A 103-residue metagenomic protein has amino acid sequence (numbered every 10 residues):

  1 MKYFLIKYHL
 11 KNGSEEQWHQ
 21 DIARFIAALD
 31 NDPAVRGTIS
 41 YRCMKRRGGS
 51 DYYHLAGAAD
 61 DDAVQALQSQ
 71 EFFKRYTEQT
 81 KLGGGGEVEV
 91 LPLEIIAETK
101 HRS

Functional and structural regions predicted by a protein language model:
K2-H9, I39-E71: Short, well-ordered beta-strand segments in beta-rich or mixed alpha/beta enzyme and ligand-binding folds
L10-N12, D60, E94-A97: Non-catalytic surface loops within mature trypsin-like serine protease
G13-S40, F72-K81: Short amphipathic alpha-helical segments
E15-Q17, A63-Q65, T99: Intrinsically disordered, low-complexity acidic/polar segments
R36-Y53, Y76-S103: Glycine-rich beta-strand-turn "strand-cap" elements at beta-sheet edges
